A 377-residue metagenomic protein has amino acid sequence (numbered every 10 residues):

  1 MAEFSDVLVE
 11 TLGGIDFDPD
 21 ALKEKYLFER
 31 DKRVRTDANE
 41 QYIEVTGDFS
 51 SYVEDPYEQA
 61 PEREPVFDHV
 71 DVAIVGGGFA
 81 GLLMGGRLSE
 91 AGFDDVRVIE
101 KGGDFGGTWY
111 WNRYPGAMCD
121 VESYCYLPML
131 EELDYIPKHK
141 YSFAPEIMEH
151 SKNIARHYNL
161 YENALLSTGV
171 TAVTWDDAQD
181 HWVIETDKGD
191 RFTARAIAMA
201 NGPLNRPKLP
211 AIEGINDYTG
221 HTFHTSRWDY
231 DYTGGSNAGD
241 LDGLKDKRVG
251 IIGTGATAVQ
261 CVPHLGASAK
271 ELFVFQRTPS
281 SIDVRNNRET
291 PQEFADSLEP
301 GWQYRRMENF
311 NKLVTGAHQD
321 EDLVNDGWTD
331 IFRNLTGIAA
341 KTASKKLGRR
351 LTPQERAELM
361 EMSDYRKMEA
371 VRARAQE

Functional and structural regions predicted by a protein language model:
A2-D71, A91, E149, T174 (+1 more regions): Extreme N-terminal leader/targeting segments of oxidoreductases
V7-L8, D16-P19, P137-L204: Feature captures the FAD/FMN-dependent oxidoreductase FAD-binding
Y26, F79, W109-W111, Y126 (+7 more regions): Tryptophan-centric aromatic hotspots in well-structured domains and transmembrane helices
E62-H69, I74-E90, D94-D95, K101-F105 (+2 more regions): Rossmann-like dinucleotide-binding core of oxidoreductases
N112-I136, P145-E146, E293-R305: N-terminal glycine-rich dinucleotide-binding loop that anchors FAD/FMN and/or NAD(P) in oxidoreductases
Y135-A144, A357-Y365: Active-site rim elements
K152, V259, P263, A373: Active-site phosphate/pyrophosphate- and oxyanion-stabilizing loops and adjacent acidic/basic residues in soluble
Y365-R366, A373-E377: Long, K/E/R/D-enriched contiguous segments that form extended
